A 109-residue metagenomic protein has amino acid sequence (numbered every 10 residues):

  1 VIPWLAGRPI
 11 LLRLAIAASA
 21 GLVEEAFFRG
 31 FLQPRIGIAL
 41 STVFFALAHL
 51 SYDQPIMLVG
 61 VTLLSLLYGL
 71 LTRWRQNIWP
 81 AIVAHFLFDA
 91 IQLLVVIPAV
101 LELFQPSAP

Functional and structural regions predicted by a protein language model:
I2-P109: Transmembrane helix-loop-helix hairpins at the membrane interface of multi-pass integral membrane proteins
